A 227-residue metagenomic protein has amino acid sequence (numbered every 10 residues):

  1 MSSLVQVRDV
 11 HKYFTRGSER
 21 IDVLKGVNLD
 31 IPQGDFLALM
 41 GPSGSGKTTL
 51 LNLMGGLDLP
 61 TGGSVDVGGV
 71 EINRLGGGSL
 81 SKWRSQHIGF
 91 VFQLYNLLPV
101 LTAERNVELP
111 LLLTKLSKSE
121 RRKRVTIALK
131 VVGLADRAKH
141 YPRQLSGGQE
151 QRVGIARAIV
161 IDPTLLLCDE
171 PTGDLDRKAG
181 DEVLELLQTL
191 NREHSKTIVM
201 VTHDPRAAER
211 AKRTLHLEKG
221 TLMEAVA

Functional and structural regions predicted by a protein language model:
M1, V226-A227: C-terminal end-of-chain micro-motif
S3-L217: ABC family nucleotide-binding domain
T214-V226: H-loop (His-switch) and adjacent beta-strand-loop-beta switch element of ABC-type ATPase nucleotide-binding domains
